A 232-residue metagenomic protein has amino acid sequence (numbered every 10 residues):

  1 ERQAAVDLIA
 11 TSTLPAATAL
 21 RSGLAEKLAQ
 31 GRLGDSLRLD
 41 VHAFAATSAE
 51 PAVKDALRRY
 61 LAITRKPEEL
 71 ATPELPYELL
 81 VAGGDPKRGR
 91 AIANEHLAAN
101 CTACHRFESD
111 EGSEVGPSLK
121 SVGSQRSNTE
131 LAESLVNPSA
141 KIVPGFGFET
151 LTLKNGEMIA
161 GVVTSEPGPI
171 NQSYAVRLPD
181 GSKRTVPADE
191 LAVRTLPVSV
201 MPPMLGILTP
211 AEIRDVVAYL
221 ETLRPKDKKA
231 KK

Functional and structural regions predicted by a protein language model:
E1-H96, V115, V122-S124, N128 (+1 more regions): Long, ordered, helix-rich scaffold segments
D7, T102, E133-V136, A218: Generic alpha-helical structural context detector
Q30, D110-V136, G147-T195, P203: Gly/Gly-Pro-rich "capping" loops immediately C-terminal to redox-active cysteine motifs in periplasmic/lumenal
A43-T47, R59-T64, V136, E157-I159 (+4 more regions): C-terminal capping alpha-helices of c-type cytochrome domains
D85, N100, S127, T209-E212: An acidic site on a long C-lobe helix of protein kinase domains
G89, H96-E108, L119, V216-L223: The canonical Cys-X-X-Cys-His
E108-E114, P138, L223-D227: Inter-heme linker and motif-flanking segments adjacent to c-type heme-binding CXXCH motifs in c-type cytochromes
K141-G145: Active-site phosphate-binding and catalytic loops of NTP-dependent enzymes
